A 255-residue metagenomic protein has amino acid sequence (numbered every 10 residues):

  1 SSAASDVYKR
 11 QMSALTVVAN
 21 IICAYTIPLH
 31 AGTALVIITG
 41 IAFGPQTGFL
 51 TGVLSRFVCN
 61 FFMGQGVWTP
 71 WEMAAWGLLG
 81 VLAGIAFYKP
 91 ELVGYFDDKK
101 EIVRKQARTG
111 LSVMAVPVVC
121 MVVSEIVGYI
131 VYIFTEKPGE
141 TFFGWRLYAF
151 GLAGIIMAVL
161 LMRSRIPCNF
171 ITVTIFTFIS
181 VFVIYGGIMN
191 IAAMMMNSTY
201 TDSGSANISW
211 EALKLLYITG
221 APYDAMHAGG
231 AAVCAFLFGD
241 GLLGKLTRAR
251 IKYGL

Functional and structural regions predicted by a protein language model:
A3-Y8: Short, small-residue-biased leader/transition segments that mark boundaries at the very start of proteins
S13-N20, T47-N60: Small-polar-interrupted transmembrane alpha-helices in polytopic inner-membrane proteins
T16, G40, L79-Y88, G239 (+1 more regions): Hydrophobic transmembrane alpha-helices
I22-L35, T51-R56: Hydrophobic, membrane-facing alpha-helical anchors
A24-A31, Q65-W71, I85, E91-L255: Membrane-embedded alpha-helical hairpins and interfacial helices in multi-pass inner-membrane proteins
G32-T51, V81-F87: Generic transmembrane alpha-helix motif of multi-pass integral membrane proteins
I37, M73-V81, A232: Alpha-helical transmembrane segments of multi-pass membrane proteins
